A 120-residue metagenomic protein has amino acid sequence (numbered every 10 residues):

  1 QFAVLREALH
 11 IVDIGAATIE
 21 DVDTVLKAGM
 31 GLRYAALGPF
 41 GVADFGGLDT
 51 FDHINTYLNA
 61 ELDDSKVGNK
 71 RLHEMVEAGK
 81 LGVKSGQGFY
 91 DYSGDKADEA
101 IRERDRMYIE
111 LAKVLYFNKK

Functional and structural regions predicted by a protein language model:
Q1-L5: Structural/interface elements that position substrates and couple domains in central-metabolism enzymes
R6-E7, K70: Short Gly/charged-rich anion-binding patches and loops
D13-I14, I19-K120: NAD(P)-dependent Rossmann-like dehydrogenase/reductase catalytic/cofactor-binding core
